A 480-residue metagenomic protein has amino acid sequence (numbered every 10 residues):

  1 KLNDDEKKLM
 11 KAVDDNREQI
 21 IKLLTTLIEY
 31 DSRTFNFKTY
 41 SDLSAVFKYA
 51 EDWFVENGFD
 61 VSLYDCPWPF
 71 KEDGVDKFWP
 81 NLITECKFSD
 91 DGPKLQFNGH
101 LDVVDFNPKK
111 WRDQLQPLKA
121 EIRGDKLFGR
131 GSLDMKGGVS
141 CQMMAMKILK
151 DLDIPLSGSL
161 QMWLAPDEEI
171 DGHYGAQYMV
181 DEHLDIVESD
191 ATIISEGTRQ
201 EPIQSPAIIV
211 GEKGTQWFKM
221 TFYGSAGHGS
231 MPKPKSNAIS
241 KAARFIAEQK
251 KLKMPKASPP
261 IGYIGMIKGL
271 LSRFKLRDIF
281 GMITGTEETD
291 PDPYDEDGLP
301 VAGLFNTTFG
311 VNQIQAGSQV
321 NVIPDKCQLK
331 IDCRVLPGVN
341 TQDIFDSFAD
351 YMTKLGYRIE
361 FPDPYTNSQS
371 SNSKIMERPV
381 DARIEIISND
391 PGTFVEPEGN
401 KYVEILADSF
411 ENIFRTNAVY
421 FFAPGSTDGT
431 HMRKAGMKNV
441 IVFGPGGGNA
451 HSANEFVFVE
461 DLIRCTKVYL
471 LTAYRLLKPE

Functional and structural regions predicted by a protein language model:
K1-F128, D151-L156, I331: Acidic/His- and Gly-rich active-site-bordering loop/insert found across diverse amide/peptide-bond hydrolases
K1-K8, D15, D73, T198-Q204 (+3 more regions): Metal-dependent amide/peptide-bond hydrolase catalytic core, centered on the "pita-bread" metallohydrolase fold
T25, E51, S140-K147, Q177-V180 (+4 more regions): Predominant activation on well-ordered alpha-helical scaffold segments within soluble catalytic domains
S62, Q96, Q161-W163, R383: A structural signal for isolated positions on well-ordered beta-strands in alpha/beta enzyme cores
D65, L164, I386-S388: Residue-level recognition of beta-strand->loop/alpha-helix junctions
P93-L95, K126, Q161, D190-T192 (+1 more regions): Structural motif
D125-C141, H228: Glycine/serine-rich anion-binding loops at beta->alpha junctions that coordinate negatively charged ligand groups
M135-G211, V301, L477: Acidic/histidine-rich catalytic neighborhood of metal-dependent amide-processing enzymes
